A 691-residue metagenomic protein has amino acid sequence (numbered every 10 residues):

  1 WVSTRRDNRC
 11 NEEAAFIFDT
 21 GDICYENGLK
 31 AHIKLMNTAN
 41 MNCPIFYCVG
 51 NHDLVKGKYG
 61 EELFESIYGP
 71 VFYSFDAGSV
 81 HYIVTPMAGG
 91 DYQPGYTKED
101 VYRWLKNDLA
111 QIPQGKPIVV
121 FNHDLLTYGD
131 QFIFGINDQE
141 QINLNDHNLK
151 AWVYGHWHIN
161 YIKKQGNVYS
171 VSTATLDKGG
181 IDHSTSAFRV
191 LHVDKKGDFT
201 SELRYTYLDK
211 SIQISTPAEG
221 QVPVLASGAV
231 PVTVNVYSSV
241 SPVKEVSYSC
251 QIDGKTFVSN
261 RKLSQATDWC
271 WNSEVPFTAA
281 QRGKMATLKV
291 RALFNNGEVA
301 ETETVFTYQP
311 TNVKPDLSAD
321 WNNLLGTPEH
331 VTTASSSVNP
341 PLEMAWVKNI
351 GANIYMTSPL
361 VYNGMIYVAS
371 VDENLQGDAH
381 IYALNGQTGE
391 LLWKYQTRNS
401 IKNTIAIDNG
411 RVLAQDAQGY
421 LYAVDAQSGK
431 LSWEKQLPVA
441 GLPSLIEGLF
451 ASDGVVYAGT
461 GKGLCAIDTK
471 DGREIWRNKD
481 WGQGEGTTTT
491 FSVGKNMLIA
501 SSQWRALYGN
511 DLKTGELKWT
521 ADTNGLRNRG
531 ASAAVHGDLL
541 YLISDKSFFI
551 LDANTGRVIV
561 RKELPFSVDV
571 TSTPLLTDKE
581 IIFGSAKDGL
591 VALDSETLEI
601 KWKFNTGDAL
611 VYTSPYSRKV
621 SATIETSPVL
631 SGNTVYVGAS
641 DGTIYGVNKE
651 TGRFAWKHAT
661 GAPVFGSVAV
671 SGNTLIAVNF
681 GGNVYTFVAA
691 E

Functional and structural regions predicted by a protein language model:
W1-A31: N-terminal active-site segment of His-dependent metallophosphoesterases
L29-Q114, N137-A151, I159-E202: Extended active-site neighborhood of metal-dependent phosphoesterases/phosphodiesterases
Y161, G166-S238, K244-S247, L288-K289: Binuclear metal-dependent phosphoesterase catalytic core
I212-P223, V230-Q309: Long, low-complexity serine/threonine/glycine- and acidic-rich segments characteristic of extracellular
V313-M344: Blade/loop signatures of beta-propeller domains
P328, D372-Q376, G419-Y420, G463 (+4 more regions): Short glycine/acidic-enriched loop and turn motifs that connect beta-strands
V347-Y362, S370-A379, W393-A406, L431-S452 (+9 more regions): Extracytoplasmic beta-rich repeat domains
N385-T388, D425-G429, D468-G472, D511-G515 (+4 more regions): Short loop/turn segments that connect beta-strands within beta-propeller blades
